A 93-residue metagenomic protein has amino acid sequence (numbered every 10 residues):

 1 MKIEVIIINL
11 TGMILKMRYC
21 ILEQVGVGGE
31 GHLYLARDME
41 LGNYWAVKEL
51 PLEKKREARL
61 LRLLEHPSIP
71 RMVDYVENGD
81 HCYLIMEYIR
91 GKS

Functional and structural regions predicted by a protein language model:
I3-I21: A short, low-complexity linker immediately N-terminal to eukaryotic Hanks-type protein kinase catalytic domains
L22-G28, L33: Protein kinase glycine-rich loop
G28, L64-P67: Conserved N-lobe motifs of Hanks-type protein kinase catalytic domains, especially the short loop(s) flanking
R37-Y44: Conserved N-lobe loop of protein kinases adjacent to the ATP-binding glycine-rich P-loop
V47-K48: Conserved beta3 VAIK motif of the Hanks protein kinase fold
P51-L63: AlphaC helix of the eukaryotic protein kinase fold
Y75: Activation-segment/catalytic-loop signature of the eukaryotic protein kinase fold
G79-S93: Conserved short submotifs of the Hanks-type protein kinase catalytic core that shape the nucleotide-binding pocket
